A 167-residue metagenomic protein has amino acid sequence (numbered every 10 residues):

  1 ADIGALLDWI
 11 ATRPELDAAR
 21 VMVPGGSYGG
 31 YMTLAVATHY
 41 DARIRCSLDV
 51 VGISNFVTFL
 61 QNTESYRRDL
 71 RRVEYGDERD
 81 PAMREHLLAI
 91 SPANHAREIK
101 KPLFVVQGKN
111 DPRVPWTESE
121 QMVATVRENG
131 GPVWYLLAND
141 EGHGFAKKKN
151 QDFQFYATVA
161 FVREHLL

Functional and structural regions predicted by a protein language model:
A1-L167: Active-site-proximal cap/loop segments of hydrolase catalytic domains
